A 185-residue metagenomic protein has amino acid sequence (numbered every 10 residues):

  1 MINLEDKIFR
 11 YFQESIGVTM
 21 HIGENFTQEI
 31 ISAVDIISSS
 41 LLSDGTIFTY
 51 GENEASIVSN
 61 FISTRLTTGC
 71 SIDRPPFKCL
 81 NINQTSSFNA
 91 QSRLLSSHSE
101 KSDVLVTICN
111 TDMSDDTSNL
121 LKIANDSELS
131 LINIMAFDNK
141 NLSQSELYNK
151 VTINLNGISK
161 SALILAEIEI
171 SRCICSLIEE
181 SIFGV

Functional and structural regions predicted by a protein language model:
M1-E24: Generic N-terminal amphipathic, Lys/Arg-enriched alpha-helix
E5, T27-I30, V34, S114 (+1 more regions): Amphipathic, non-membrane alpha-helical segments in soluble helical-bundle scaffolds
Y11, V18, A33-I36, I62 (+1 more regions): A ubiquitous structural signal for well-ordered alpha-helices
F12, I30, I168-S171: Hydrophobic faces of stable alpha-helices that mediate helix-helix packing
S15-T19, G23, L41, C70 (+2 more regions): Structural signal for hydrophobic packing residues in well-ordered secondary-structure cores of soluble enzyme domains
G23-S43: A short, well-structured juxtamembrane/interface segment
F48, E52-G184: Glycine-rich phosphate-binding loops that contact phosphosugars or nucleotide phosphates
